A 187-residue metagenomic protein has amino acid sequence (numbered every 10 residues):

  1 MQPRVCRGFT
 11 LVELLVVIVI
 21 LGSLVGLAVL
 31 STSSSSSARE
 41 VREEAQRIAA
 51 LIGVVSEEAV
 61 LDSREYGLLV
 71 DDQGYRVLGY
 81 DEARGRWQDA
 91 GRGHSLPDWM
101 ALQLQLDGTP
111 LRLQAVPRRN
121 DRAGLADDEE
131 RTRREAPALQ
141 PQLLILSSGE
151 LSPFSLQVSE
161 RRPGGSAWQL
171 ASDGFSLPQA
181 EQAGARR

Functional and structural regions predicted by a protein language model:
Q2-P3, F9, L27, S33-R47 (+3 more regions): N-terminal helix-rich module
R4, I18, G22, I145: Short glycine- and Lys/Arg-enriched binding-loop motifs that mark or flank ligand-binding interfaces
R7, E13-V16: Internal alpha-helical transmembrane segments of multi-pass membrane proteins, especially GPCRs
L15-L30: Alpha-helical hydrophobic helix detector
A50-G53: Generic recognition of well-ordered alpha-helical segments within structured catalytic/regulatory domains
